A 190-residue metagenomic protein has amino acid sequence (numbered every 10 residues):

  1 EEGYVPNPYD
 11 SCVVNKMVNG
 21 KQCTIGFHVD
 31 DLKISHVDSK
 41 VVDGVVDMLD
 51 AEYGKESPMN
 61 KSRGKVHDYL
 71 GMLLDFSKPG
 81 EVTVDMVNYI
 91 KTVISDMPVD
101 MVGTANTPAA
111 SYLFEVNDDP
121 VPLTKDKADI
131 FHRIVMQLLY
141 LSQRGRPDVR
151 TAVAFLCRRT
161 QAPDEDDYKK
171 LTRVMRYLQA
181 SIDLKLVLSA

Functional and structural regions predicted by a protein language model:
E1-A190: Long, low-complexity, charge-biased intrinsically disordered regions
